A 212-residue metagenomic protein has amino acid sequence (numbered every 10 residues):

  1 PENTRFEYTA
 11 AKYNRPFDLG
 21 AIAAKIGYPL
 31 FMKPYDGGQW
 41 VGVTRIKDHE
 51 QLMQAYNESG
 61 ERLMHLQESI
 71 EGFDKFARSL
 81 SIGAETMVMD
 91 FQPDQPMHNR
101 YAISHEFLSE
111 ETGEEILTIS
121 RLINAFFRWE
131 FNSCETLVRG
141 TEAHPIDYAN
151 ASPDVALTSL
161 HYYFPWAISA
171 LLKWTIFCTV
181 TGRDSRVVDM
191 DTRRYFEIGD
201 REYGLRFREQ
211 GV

Functional and structural regions predicted by a protein language model:
P1-V43: A conserved helix-loop-beta module that forms one wall/lid of the active-site cleft in ATP-utilizing catalytic domains
A11-R15, T112-E115, A167: Soluble or luminal CAZymes and related metallo-dependent hydrolases
K12-R15, H49-E50, G83-A84, A151: Short, hinge-like loop/turn segments at secondary-structure boundaries
G27, G83-A84, G140: Residue-level signal for tight coil/turn positions that link beta-strands
P29-F31, M64-Q67, F131-C134: A short linear hydrophobic-aromatic micro-motif
D36, V41-F127: Phosphate-binding site of ATP-dependent enzymes
A77, W129-T141: A short glycine-rich, hydrophobically flanked beta-strand micro-motif that places a catalytic Asp/Glu for divalent metal
R139-V212: C-terminal active-site "lid" helix and adjoining low-complexity regulatory extension at the edge of ATP-using catalytic
